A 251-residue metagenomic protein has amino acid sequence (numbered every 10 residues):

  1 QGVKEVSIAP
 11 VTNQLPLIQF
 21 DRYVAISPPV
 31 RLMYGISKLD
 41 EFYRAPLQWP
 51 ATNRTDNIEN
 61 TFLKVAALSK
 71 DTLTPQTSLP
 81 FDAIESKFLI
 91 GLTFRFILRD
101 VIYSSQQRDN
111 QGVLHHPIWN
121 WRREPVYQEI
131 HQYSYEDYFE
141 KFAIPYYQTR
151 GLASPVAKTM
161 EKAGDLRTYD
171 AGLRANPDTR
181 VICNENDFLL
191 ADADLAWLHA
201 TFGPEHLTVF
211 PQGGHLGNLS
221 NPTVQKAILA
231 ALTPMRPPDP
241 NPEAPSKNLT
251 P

Functional and structural regions predicted by a protein language model:
Q1-V3: Catalytic nucleophile loop
E5-E124: Alpha/beta-hydrolase-fold enzymes
V101, Q106-R108, P177, P237-P251: Alpha/beta-hydrolase-fold serine-hydrolase catalytic core, especially in secreted/extracellular enzymes
R150-A171: Active-site nucleophile elbow and catalytic-triad environment of alpha/beta-hydrolase enzymes
L173-T179, G203-P204: Short, proline-enriched alpha-helix->beta-strand connector loops that line the catalytic pocket of alpha/beta-hydrolase
V181-C183: Short beta-strand/loop motif that positions the catalytic acidic residue of the alpha/beta-hydrolase fold
F188-D194: Conserved alpha/beta-hydrolase "acid-adjacent" motif
F210-T223: Catalytic histidine-centered segment of alpha/beta-hydrolase-like enzymes
